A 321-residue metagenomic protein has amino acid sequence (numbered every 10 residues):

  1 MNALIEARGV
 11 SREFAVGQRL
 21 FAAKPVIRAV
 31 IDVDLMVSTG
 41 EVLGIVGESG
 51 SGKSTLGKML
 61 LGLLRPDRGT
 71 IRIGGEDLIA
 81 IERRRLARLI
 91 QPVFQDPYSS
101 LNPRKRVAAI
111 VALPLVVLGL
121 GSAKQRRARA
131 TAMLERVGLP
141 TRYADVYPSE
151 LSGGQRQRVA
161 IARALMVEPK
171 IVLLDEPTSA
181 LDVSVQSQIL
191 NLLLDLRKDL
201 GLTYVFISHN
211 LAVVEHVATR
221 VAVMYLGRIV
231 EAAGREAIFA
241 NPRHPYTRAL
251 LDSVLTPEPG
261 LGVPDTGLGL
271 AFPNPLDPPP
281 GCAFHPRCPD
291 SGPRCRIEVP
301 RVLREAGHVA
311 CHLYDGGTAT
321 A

Functional and structural regions predicted by a protein language model:
A3, G17-L20, A232-A321: Short catalytic/signature loops enriched in Gly
L61: Helix-to-loop junction immediately C-terminal to a conserved catalytic motif
G69-D77, L86: Conserved ABC transporter NBD signature motif
Q125-R142, L251-D252: Conserved ABC ATPase "signature" region
Y147-L151, Q155: Conserved ABC ATPase signature
M166-K170: A short, proline-enriched helix->beta-strand linker immediately N-terminal to the Walker B motif in ABC-type P-loop
P177, L181, V185-V263: P-loop NTP-binding/switch modules centered on Walker-like glycine-rich loops
